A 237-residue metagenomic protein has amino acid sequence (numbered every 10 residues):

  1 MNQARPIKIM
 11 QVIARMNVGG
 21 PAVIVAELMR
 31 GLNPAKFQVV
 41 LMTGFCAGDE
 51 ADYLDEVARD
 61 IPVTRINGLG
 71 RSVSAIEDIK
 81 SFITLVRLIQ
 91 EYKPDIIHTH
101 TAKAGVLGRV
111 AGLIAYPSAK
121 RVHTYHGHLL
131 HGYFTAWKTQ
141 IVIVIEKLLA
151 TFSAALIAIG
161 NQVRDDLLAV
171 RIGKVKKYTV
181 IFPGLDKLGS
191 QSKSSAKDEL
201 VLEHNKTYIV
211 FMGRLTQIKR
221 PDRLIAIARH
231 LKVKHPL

Functional and structural regions predicted by a protein language model:
P6-I7, Q11-G19, V23-E77, V163 (+2 more regions): N-terminal strand-loop element at the rim of the active site of nucleotide-sugar-dependent glycosyltransferases
I9-M10, L113-L130, E146, I157: Active-site proximal beta-strand in glycosyltransferases
A22-E27, T207, F211-H230: A conserved mid-protein helix/loop that constitutes part of the nucleotide-sugar donor-binding site
Y53-D55, S190-E203: A short helix/loop element that forms part of the nucleotide-sugar donor recognition site in Leloir-type
I76-I83, S118-K120, L129-F152, D165: Nucleotide-sugar donor phosphate/pyrophosphate-binding loop at the beta->alpha transition of glycosyltransferases
T99-G105: Short His-centered aromatic/hydrophobic patch
L129, Q162-V163, V180-Q191, R214-T216: Short beta-strand->alpha-helix junction loop in the catalytic core of nucleotide-activated group-transfer enzymes
T151-Y178, L185-K187: A short, active-site helix/loop in glycosyltransferases that binds the activated sugar's phosphate group
